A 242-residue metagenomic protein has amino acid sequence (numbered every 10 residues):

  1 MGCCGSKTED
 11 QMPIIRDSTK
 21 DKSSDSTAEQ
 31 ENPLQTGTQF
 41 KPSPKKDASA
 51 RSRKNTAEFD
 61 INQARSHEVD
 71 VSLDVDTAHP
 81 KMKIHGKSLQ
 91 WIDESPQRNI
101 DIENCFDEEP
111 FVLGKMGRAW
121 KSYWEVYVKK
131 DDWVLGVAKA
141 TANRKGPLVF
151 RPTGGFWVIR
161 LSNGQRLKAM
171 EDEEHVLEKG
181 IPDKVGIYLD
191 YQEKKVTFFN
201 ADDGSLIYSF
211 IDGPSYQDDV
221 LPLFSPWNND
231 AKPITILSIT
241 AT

Functional and structural regions predicted by a protein language model:
C3-T242: Beta-rich ligand-recognition domains in immune and ubiquitin systems
